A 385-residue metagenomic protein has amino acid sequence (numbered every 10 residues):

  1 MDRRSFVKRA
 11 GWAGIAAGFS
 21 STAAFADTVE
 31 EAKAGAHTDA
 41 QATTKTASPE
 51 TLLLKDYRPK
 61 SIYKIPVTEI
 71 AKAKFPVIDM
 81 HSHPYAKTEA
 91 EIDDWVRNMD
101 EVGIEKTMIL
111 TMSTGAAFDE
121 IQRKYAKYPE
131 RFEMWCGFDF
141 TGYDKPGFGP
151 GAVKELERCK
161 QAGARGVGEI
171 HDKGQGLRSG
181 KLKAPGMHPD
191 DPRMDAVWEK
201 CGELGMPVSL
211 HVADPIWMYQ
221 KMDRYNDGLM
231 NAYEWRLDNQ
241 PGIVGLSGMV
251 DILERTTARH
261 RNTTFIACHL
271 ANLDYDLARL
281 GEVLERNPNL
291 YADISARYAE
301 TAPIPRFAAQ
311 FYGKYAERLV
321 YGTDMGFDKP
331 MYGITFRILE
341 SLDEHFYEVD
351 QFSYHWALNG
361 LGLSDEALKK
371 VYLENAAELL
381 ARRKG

Functional and structural regions predicted by a protein language model:
F6-D27: N-terminal export signals
T22-Y63: C-terminal segment of N-terminal export signals and the immediately downstream linker at the start of the mature
T44, S61, T88-E89, V96 (+3 more regions): H/E-rich (His + Asp/Glu) clusters that bind or coordinate divalent metals
T44-L53, P59, I65-T68, D119-R236: Active-site gating/metal-coordination segments in enzymes
I65-E89, D93: Mature N-terminal segment immediately following signal peptide/propeptide cleavage in secreted/periplasmic
V77-S82, D94-A116, F132-D139, R165-D172: Divalent metal-dependent hydrolysis catalytic cores, especially in the metallo-beta-lactamase
V77-Y85, S209-A213, A267-A271: Histidine-centered catalytic micro-motifs
P84-I92, I109-D119, T141-P150, H188 (+3 more regions): Acidic-and-aromatic substrate-binding clefts and catalytic sites of carbohydrate-active enzymes
